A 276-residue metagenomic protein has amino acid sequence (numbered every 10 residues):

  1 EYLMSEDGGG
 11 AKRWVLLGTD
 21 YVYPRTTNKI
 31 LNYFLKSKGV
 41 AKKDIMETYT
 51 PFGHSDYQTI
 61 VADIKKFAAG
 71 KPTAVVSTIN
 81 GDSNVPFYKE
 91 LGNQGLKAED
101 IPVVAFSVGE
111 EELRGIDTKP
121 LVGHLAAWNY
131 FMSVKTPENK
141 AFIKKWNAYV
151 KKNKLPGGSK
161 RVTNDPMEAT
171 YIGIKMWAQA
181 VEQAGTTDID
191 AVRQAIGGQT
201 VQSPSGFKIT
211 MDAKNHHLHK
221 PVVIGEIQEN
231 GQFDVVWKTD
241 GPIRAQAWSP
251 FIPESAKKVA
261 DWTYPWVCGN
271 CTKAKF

Functional and structural regions predicted by a protein language model:
E1-Q94, K135-P137: Extracellular/periplasmic Venus flytrap/periplasmic-binding protein
G18-D20, P72-T73, A127-S133, S159-N164 (+1 more regions): Second-shell loop/turn segments in exported
V76-V85, V104-L113, V134, T170-Y171: Ligand-binding clamshell of periplasmic/extracellular solute-binding protein-like
L96-L121, R193-V201: Venus flytrap/periplasmic-binding-protein-like
K135-N153: C-terminal substrate-binding/catalytic core of Rossmann-like NAD(P)-dependent dehydrogenases/reductases
K151-M167, I174-E254, K273-F276: Segments of small-molecule ligand-sensing domains
S255-F276: A short, charged
